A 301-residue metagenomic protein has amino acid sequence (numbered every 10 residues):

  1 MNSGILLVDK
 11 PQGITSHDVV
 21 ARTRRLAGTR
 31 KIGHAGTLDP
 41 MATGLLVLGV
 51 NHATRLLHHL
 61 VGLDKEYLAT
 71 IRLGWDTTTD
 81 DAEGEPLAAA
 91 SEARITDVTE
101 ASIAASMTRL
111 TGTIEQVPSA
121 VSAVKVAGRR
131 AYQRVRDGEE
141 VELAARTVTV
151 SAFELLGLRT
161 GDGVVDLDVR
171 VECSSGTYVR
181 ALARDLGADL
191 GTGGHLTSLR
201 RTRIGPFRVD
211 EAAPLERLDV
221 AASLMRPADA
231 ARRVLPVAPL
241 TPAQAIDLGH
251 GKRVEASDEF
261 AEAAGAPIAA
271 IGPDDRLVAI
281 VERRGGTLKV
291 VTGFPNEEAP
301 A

Functional and structural regions predicted by a protein language model:
M1-P11, H17-H34, L38, A42 (+3 more regions): Accessory RNA 3′-end/elbow-binding domains used by RNA modification enzymes
M1-S174, V179-E211: Catalytic cores of RNA-modifying enzymes
